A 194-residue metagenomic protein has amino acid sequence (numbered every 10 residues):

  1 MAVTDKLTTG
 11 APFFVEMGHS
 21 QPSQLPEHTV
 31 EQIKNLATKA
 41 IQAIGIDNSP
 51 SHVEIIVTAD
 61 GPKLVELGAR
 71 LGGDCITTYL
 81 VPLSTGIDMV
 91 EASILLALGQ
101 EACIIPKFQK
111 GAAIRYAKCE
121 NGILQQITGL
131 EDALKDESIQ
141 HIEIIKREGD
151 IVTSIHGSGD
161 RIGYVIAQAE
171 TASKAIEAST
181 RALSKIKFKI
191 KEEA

Functional and structural regions predicted by a protein language model:
M1, L7-L25, I76, L80: Glycine-rich phosphate-binding loop of ATP-grasp-fold ATP-dependent ligases
A2, K63-E66: Protein kinase-like catalytic core scaffold
T9-Q21, K34-A43, A194: Conserved ATP-binding module of the ATP-grasp superfamily
F13-F14, G73, I155-D160: Short, flexible turn/loop "capping" segments at secondary-structure junctions
H19, S23-K39, S173, L183: Active-site nucleotide/adenylate-binding loops and adjacent lid/helix of ATP-dependent enzymes
E31-V53, A59, G68-I127: Active-site "cap" helix and flanking loop/linker of ATP-utilizing ligase/carboxylase catalytic domains
V57-K63, H156-G159: A short, glycine/Asx- and small/polar-enriched loop/turn that sits immediately N-terminal to a beta-strand
A92-A194: Peripheral (often C-terminal) accessory segments that flank ATP-dependent C-N-forming ligase machineries
